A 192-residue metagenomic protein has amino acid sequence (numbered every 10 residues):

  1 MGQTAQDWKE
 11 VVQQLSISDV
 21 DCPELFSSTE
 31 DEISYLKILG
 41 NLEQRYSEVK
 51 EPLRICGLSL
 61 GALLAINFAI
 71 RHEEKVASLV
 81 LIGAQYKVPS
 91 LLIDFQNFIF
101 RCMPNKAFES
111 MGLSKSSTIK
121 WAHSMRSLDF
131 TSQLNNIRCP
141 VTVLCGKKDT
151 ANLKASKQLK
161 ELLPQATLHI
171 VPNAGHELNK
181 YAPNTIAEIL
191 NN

Functional and structural regions predicted by a protein language model:
M1, G57-A62: Conserved alpha/beta-hydrolase "nucleophile elbow" surrounding the catalytic nucleophile
G2, K9-Q13, D19-R54: Active-site loop/oxyanion-hole signature of alpha/beta-hydrolase fold enzymes
I55-G57, I82: Short beta-strand immediately N-terminal to the catalytic nucleophile in serine-hydrolase-like folds
L63-I66, I70-R71, S78-N105: Flexible "cap/lid" loop of the alpha/beta hydrolase fold
K106-F130, K148: Hydrophobic, aromatic-rich cap/lid helix
N136-I137, V143-C145: Short beta-strand/loop motif that positions the catalytic acidic residue of the alpha/beta-hydrolase fold
T150-A155: Conserved alpha/beta-hydrolase "acid-adjacent" motif
A174-N184: Catalytic histidine-centered segment of alpha/beta-hydrolase-like enzymes
